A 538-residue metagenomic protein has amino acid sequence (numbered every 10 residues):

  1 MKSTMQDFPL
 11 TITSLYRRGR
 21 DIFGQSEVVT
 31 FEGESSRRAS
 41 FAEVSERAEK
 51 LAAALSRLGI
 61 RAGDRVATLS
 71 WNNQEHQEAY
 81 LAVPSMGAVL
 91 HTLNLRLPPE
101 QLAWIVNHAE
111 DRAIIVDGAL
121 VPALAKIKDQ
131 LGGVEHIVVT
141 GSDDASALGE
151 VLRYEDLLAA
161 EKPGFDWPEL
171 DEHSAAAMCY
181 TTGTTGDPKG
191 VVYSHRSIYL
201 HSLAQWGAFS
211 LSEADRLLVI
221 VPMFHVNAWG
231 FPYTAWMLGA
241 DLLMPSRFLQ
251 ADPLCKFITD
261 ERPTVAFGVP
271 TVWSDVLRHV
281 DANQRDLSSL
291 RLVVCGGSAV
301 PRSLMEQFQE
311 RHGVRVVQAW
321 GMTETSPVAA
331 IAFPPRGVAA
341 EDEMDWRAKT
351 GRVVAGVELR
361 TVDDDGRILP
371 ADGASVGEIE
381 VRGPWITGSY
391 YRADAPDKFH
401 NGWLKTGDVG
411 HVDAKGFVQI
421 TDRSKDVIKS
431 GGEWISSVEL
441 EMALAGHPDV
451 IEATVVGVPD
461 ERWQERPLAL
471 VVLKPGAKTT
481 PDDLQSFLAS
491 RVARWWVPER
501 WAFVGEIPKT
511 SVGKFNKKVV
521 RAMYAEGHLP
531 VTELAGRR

Functional and structural regions predicted by a protein language model:
L10, G24-S26, E150, E161-Y180 (+2 more regions): Conserved pre-ATP/AMP-binding loop-to-beta segment of ANL
L15-R17, R57-L58, S85-L158, P475-A477 (+1 more regions): Structural core segment of the AMP-binding/adenylate-forming
V28-N73, Q77-L81, P98-A103, R153-D156: Conserved AMP-binding/adenylate-forming core of the ANL superfamily
T68, L97, A103, I114-V116 (+6 more regions): AMP-binding/adenylate-forming catalytic core of the ANL superfamily
T140, A493-K514, E533-R538: AMP-binding/adenylate-forming catalytic domain of the ANL superfamily
Y199-R216, F224-T264, H279: Conserved AMP-binding/adenylation subdomain of ANL enzymes
M237, P263-G268, L277-D345, E358 (+1 more regions): Gly/Ser/Thr-rich phosphate-binding loop
G356-E380, A414-K415, A477-P481, N516: Conserved beta-loop-beta connector loops within the AMP-binding
